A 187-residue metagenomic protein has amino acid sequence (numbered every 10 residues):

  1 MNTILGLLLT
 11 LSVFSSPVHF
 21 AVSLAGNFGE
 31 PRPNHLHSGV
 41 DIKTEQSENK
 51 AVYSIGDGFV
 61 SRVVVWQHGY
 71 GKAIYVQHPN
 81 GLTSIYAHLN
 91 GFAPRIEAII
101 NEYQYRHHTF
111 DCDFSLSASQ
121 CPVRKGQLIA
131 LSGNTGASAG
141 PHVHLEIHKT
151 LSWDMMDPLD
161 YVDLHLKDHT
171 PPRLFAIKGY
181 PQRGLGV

Functional and structural regions predicted by a protein language model:
M1-I4: Bacterial N-terminal signal peptides that target proteins for export
G6-A73, Q77-N80, F92, C112 (+4 more regions): Surface-exposed, glycine-biased beta-strand/turn segments
I74-F110: Short beta-strand-turn/beta-hairpin segments enriched in glycine/proline and small hydrophobics that form edge-strand
H88, I147, A176: A cross-domain feature marking catalytic cores of carbohydrate-active enzymes and several ubiquitous metabolic/repair
G140-I147: Histidine-centered catalytic micro-motifs
T150-S152: Short coil/turn motifs at secondary-structure junctions
